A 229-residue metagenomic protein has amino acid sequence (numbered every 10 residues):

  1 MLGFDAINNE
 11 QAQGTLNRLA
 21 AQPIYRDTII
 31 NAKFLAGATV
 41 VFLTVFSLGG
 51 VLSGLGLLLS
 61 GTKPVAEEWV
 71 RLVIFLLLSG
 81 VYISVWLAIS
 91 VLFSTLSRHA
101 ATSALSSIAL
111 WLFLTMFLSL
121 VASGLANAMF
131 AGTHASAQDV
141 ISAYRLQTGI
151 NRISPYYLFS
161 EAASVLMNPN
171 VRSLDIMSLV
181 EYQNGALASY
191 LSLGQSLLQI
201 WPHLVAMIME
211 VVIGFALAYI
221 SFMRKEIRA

Functional and structural regions predicted by a protein language model:
M1-N9, V41-F42: Long, hydrophobic alpha-helical segments
G3, V51, I89, L118 (+1 more regions): Hydrophobic/aromatic residues in alpha-helical transmembrane segments
R18-R26: Short helix-to-coil transition segments within interhelical loops that connect adjacent transmembrane helices
R26-G37: Membrane-interface alpha-helices at helix entry/exit sites of multi-pass transporters
A36-L96, S136: Secretory targeting signals
L77-L118, S123, N127: A structural motif at transmembrane helix-loop-helix junctions in multipass membrane proteins
M116-L204, M209-V212, A216: Terminal transmembrane helical anchor/hairpin motif
M223-A229: Short cytosolic juxtamembrane segments of multi-pass membrane proteins
